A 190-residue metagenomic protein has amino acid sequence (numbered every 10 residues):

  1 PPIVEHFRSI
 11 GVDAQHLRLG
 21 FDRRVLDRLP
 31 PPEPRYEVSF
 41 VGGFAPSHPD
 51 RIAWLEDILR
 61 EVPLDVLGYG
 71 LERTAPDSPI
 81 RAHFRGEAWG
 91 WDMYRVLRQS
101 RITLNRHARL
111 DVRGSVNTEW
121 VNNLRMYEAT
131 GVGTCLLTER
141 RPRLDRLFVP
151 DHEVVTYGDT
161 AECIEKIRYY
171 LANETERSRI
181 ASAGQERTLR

Functional and structural regions predicted by a protein language model:
P1-P150: Nucleotide-sugar donor-binding catalytic core of glycosyltransferases
A53, D57, E162-Y169, A183: Alpha-helical elements of Rossmann-like donor-binding domains used by nucleotide-donor carbohydrate transfer enzymes
D92-R95, E128, E162, Y169 (+1 more regions): An acidic, carboxylate-rich microenvironment
Q99-I102, Y169, R190: Residues within well-ordered alpha-helical secondary structure of globular protein domains
N123, V154-T160, Y170-E174: Conserved acidic donor-binding segment of nucleotide-sugar-dependent glycosyltransferases
A129, V154, G184: Hydrophobic, well-ordered secondary-structure elements that form the walls of internal hydrophobic environments
D145-K166: Change "using UDP/GDP/dTDP sugars" to "using nucleotide sugars
E176-R190: A short, well-ordered alpha-helix in the C-terminal region of glycosyltransferases
